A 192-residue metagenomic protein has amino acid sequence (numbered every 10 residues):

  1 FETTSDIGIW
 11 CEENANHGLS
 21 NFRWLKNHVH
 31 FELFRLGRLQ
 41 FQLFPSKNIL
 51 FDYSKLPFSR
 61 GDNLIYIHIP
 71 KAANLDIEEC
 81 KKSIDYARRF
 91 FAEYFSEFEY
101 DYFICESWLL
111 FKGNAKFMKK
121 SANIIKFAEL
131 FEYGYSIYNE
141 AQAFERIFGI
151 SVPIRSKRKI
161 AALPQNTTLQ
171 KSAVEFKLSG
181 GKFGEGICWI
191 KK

Functional and structural regions predicted by a protein language model:
F1-L75, E93-Y102, G113-K192: Non-catalytic substrate-recognition and accessory regions of acyl/acetyltransferase enzymes
L75-A92, F103: Conserved acetyl-CoA-binding loop-helix of GNAT-fold acetyltransferases
C105-L110: An acidic- and aromatic-residue-enriched active-site/binding cleft used to recognize and process polar
